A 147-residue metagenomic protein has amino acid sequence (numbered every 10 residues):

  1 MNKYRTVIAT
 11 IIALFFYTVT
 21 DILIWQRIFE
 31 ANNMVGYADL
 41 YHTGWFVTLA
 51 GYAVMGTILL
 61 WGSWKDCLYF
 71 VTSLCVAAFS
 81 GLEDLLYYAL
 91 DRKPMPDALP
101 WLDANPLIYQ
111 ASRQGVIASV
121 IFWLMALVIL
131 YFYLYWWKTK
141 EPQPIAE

Functional and structural regions predicted by a protein language model:
M1-E147: Aromatic-rich, lipid-facing transmembrane alpha helices and their immediate juxtamembrane interface loops in integral
